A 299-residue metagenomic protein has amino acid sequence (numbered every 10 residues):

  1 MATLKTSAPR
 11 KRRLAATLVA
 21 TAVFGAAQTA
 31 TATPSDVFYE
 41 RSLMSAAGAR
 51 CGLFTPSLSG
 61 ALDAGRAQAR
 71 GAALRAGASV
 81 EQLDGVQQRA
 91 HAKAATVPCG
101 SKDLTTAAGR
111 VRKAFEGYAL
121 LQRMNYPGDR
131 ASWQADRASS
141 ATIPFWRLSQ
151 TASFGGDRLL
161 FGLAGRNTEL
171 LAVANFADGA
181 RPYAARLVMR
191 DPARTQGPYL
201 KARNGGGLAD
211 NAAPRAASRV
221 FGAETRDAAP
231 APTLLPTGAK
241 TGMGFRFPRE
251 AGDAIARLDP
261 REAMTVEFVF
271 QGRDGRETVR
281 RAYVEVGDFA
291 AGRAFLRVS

Functional and structural regions predicted by a protein language model:
M1-K11: N-terminal secretory signal peptides that target proteins for export/translocation
A16-G25: Bacterial N-terminal signal peptides
A26-A32: Sec/Tat signal peptide C-region and signal peptidase I cleavage site
T33-G77, M189-D191: Short N-proximal segments of mature Sec-exported proteins
R66-F145, A216-V220, E224-L235: Compact alpha-helical subdomains of small soluble proteins
T151-Y199: Contiguous beta-strand segments within globular domains
L187-S299: Extended, charged low-complexity segments that frequently continue into or abut oligomerization scaffolds
